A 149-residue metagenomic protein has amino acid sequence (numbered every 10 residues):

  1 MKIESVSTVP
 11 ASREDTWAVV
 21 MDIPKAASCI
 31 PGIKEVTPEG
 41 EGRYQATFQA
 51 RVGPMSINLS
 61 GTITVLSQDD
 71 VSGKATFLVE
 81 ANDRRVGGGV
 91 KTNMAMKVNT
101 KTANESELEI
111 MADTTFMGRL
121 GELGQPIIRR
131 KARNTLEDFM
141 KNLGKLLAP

Functional and structural regions predicted by a protein language model:
M1-Q49, G53, P149: Hydrophobic ligand-binding cavity/cleft-lining segments
K2-V6, R43-Q45, N58-S60, K74 (+2 more regions): Intrinsic-disorder/low-complexity, polar/charged segments enriched in Ser/Thr/Lys/Arg/Asp/Glu/Gln
S12, E41, D70-V71, K101-N104: Short strand-connecting beta-turns/loops that link adjacent beta-strands
T16, V20, A26, V65 (+2 more regions): Hydrophobic pocket/interface hotspot
G32, T62-T64, K97: Residues located in well-ordered beta-strands
P38-N82: Glycine-rich portal/gate segments that line the openings of hydrophobic small-molecule binding cavities
S67, E80-R130: Beta-strand/loop substructures that line and gate deep hydrophobic ligand-binding cavities in soluble
M117-P149: A conserved amphipathic terminal alpha-helix motif
